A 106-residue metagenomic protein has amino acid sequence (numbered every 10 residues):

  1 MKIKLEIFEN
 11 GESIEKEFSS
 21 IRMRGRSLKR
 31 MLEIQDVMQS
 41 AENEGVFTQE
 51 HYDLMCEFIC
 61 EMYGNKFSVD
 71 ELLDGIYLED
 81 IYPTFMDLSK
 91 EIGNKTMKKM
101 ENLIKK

Functional and structural regions predicted by a protein language model:
M1-H51: Short N-terminal mixed-charge amphipathic segments
K66-K106: C-terminal charged interaction modules
